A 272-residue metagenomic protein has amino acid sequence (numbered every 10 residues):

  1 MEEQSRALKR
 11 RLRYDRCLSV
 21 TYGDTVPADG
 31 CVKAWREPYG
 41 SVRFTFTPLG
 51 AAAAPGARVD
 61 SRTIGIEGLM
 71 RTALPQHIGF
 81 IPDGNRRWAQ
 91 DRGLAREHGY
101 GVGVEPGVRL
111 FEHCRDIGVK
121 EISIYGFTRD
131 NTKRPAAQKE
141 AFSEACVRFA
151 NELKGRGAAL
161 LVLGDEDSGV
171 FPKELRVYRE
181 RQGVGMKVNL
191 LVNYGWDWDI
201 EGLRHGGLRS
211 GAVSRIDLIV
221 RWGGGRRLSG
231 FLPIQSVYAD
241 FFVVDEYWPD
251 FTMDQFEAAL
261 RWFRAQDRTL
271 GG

Functional and structural regions predicted by a protein language model:
M1-R58, T63: Acidic, Mg2+-coordinating active-site environments of NTP-dependent enzymes
A52, V59-G272: Flexible, compositionally biased loop and terminal segments
